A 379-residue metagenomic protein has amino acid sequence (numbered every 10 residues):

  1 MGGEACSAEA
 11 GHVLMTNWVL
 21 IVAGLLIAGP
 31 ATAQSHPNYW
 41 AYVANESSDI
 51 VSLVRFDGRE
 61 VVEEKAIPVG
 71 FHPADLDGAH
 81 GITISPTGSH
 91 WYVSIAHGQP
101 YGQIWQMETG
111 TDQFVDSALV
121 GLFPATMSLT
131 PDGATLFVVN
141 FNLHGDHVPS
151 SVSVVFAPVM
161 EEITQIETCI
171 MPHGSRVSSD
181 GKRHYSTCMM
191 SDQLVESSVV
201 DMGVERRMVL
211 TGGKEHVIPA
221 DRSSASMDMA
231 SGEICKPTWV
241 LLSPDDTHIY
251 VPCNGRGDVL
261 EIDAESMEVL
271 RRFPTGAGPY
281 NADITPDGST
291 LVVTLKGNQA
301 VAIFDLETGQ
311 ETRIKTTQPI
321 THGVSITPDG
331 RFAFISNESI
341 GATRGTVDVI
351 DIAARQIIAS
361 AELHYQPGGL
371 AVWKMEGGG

Functional and structural regions predicted by a protein language model:
M15-I21: Sec-dependent signal peptide recognition, specifically the positively charged N-region followed immediately by
A28-P30: N-terminal signal peptide c-region/cleavage motif recognized by signal peptidases
A33-G379: Predominantly soluble domains enriched in secretory-pathway, periplasmic, or organellar proteins
